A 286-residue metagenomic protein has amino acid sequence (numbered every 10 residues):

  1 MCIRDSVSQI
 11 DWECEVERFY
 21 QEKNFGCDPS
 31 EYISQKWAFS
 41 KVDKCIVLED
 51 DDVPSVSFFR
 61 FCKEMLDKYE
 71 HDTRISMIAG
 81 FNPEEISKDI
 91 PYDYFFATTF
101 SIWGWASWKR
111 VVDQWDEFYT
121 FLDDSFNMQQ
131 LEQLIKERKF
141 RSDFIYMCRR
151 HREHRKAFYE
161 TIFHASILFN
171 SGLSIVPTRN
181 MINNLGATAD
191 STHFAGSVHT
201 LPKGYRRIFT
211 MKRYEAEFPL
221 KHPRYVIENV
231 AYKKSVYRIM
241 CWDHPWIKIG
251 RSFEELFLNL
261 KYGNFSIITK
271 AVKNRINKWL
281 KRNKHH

Functional and structural regions predicted by a protein language model:
M1-S6: Conserved small/polar residues in nucleotide/adenosyl-binding loops
D11-F25: Conserved donor nucleotide-binding strand/loop of the catalytic core
Y32-K44: Active-site nucleotide-sugar/metal-binding loop of Leloir-type enzymes
V42-V53: Short beta-strand-to-loop acidic/aromatic patch adjacent to the donor-nucleotide binding site
V53, S57-F95, I102, R110: Conserved donor NDP-sugar-binding/catalytic core segment of glycosyltransferases
D93-G104, T120-R138: A recurrent flexible, glycine/aromatic-enriched loop bordering the glycosyltransferase active site that acts as
S101-E117, F140-F144: Conserved nucleotide-sugar donor-binding and metal-coordinating catalytic region shared by glycosyltransferases
F126-N283: C-terminal catalytic/acceptor-binding lobe
